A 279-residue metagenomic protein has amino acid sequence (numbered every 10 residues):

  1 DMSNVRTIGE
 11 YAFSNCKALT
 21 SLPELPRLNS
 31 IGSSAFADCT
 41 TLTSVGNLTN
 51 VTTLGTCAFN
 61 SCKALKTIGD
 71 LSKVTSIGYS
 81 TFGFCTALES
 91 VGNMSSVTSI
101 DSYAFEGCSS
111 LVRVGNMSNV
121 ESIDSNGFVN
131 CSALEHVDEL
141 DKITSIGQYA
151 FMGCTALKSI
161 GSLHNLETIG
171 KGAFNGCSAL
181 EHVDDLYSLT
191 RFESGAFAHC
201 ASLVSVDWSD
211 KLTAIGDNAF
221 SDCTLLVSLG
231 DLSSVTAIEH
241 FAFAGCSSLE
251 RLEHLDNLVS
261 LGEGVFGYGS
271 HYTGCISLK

Functional and structural regions predicted by a protein language model:
D1-T7, K17-S30, T40-T53, K63-S76 (+9 more regions): Structural signature of tandem-repeat unit edges
G9-A12, G32-A37, G55-N60, G78-G83 (+8 more regions): Consensus positions within tandem repeat domains that build extended binding/scaffold surfaces
